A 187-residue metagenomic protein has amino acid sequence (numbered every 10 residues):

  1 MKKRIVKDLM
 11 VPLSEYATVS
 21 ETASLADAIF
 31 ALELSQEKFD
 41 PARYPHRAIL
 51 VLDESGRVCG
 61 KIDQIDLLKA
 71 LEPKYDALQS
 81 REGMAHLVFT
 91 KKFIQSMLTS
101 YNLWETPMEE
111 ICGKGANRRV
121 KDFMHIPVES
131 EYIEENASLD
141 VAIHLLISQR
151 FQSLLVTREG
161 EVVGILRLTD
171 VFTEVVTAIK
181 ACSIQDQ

Functional and structural regions predicted by a protein language model:
M1-A31, E159: N-terminal hydrophobic targeting segments
M1-E15, Q64-E131, I143, I147 (+1 more regions): Tandem CBS (Bateman) regulatory domains
Y16-V19, V58, K114, I133 (+1 more regions): Short N-terminal micro-motifs specific to bacterial/archaeal maturation and metal-cluster initiation sites
V19-H46, L68-Y75, Y132-R150, V175 (+1 more regions): The conserved cystathionine-beta-synthase
L25-A28, K38, V51, R81 (+6 more regions): A sequence-level detector of short, solvent-exposed, charge-rich linear segments
L32, R43-I65, L146-Q149, L154-T169: A glycine-centered beta-loop-beta connector
